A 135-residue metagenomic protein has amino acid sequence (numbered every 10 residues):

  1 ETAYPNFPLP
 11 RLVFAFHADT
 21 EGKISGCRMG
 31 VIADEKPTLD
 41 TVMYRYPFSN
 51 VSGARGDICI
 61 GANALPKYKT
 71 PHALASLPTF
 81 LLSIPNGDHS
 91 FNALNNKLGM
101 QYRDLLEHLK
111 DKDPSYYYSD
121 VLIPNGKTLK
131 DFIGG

Functional and structural regions predicted by a protein language model:
E1-K69: Compact alpha/beta protein-protein interaction domains typified by the UBC
T38-G135: Domain-scale recognition of soluble eukaryotic interaction modules
